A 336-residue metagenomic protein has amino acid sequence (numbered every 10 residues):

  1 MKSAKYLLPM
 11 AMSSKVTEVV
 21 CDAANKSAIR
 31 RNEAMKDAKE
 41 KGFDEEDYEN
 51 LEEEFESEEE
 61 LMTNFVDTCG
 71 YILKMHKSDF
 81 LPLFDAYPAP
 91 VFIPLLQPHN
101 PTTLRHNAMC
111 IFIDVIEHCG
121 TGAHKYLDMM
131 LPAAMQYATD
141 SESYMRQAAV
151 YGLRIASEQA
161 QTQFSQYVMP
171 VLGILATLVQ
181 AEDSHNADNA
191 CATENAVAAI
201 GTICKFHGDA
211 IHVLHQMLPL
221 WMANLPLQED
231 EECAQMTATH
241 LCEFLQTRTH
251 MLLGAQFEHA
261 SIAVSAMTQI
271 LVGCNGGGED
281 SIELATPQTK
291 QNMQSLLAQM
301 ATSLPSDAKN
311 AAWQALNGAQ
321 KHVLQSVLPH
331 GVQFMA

Functional and structural regions predicted by a protein language model:
M1-A336: Karyopherin-beta/Importin-beta family HEAT-repeat alpha-solenoid scaffold
